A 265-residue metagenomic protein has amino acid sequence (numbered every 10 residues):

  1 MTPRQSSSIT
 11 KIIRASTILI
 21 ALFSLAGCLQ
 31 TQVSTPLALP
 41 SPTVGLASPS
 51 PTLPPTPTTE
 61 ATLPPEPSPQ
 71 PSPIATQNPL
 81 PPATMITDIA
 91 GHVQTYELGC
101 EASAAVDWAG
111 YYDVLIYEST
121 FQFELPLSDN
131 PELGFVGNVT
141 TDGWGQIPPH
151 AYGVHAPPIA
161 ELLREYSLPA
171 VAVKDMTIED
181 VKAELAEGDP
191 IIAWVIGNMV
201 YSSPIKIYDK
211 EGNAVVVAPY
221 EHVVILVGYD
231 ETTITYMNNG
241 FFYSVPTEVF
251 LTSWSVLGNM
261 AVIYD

Functional and structural regions predicted by a protein language model:
M1-I9: N-terminal secretory signal peptides that target proteins for export/translocation
S16-A26: Bacterial N-terminal signal peptides
C28-P158, G197-M199, P204-Y208, A214-V217 (+1 more regions): Active-site-adjacent structural segments surrounding the nucleophilic cysteine of cysteine proteases and isopeptidases
G99, V171-V173, I191-V195, I225 (+2 more regions): Structural recognition of the beta-strand scaffold that forms the well-ordered cores of secreted hydrolase catalytic
A104, K174-T177, V195-M199, G228-D230 (+1 more regions): A mature extracytoplasmic/lumenal domain signature
Q146-E179, E184-A186: Mid-length scaffold segments of soluble, non-membrane domains
P148, Y201, I205-A218, V223-D265: Noncatalytic regulatory segments and standalone regulatory/sensor domains
A183-D189, G228-T233: A short, structured loop/turn motif at beta-sheet edges
